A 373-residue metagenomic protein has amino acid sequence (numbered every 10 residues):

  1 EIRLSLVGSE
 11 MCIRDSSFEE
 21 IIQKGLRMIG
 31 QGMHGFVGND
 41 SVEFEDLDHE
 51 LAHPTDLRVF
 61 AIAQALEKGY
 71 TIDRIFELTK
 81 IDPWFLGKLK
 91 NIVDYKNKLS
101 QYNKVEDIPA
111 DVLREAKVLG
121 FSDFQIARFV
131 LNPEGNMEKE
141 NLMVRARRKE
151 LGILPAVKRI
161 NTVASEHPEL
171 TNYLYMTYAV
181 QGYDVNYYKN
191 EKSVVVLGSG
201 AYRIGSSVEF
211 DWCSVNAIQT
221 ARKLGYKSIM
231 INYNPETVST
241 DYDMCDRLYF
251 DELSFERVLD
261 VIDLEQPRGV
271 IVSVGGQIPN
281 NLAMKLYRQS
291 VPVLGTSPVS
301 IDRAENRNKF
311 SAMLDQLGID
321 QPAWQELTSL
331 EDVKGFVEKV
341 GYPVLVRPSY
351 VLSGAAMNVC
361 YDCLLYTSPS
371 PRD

Functional and structural regions predicted by a protein language model:
E1-G8, I13, Y366-D373: Single conserved hydrophobic/aromatic residue that forms the stacking wall/gate of nucleotide- or nucleobase-binding
I2, Q64-A65, E115-A116: Short alpha-helical segment immediately N-terminal to, or the first helix within, an HTH/HTH-like DNA-binding domain
S9-E10, R14-V42, H53-F85, S214: Long hydrophobic segments that form regular secondary structure
L26, G30, K90-D94, R222: Amphipathic, well-packed alpha-helical segments that form the structural scaffold of globular domains
E45-H49, D56, R74, Y95-P133 (+2 more regions): N-terminal beta-alpha lobe that positions the nucleotide/phosphoryl donor in ATP/NTP-coupled carboxylate activation
A63, E67, K90, D94-N97: Regular secondary-structure segments
L86-N91, N141-R147: Major-groove recognition helix of helix-turn-helix-like DNA-binding domains
